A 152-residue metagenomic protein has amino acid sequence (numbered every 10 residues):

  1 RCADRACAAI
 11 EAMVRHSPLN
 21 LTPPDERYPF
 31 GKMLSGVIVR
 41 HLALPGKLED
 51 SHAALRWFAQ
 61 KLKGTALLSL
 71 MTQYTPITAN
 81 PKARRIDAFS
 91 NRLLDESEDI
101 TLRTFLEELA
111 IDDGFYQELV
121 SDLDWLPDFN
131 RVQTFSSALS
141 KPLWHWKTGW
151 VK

Functional and structural regions predicted by a protein language model:
R1-P18: Glycine-rich S-adenosyl-L-methionine
V14, L19-K152: Auxiliary Fe-S-binding modules of radical SAM enzymes
